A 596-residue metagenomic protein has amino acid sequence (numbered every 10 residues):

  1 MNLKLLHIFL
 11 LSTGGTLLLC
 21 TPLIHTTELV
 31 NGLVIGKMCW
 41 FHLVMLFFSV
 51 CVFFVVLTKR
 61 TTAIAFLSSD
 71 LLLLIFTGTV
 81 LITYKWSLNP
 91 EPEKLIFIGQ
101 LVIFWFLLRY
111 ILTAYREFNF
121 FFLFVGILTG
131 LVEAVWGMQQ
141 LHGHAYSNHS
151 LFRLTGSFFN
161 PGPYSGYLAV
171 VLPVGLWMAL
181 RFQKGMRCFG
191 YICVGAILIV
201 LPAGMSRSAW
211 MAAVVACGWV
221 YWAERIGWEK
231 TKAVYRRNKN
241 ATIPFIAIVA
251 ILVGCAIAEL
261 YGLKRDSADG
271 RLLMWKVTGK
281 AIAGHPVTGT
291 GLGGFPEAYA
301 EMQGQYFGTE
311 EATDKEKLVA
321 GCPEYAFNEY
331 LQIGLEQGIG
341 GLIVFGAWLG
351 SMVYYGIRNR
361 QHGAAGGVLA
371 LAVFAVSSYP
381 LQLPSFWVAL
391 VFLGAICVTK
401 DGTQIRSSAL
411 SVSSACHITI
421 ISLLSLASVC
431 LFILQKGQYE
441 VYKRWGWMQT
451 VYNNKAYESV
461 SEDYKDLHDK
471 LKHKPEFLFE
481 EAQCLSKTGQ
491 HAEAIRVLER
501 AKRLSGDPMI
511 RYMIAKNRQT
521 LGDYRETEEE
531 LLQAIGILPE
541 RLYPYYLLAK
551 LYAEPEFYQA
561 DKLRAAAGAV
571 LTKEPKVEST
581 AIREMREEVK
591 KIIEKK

Functional and structural regions predicted by a protein language model:
M1-I82, N89-L128, M178-F189, G218-P244 (+5 more regions): Transmembrane signal-anchor hairpin modules in multi-pass inner-membrane enzymes, especially those that act on
I8-I24, H42-F54, T77-K85, P92-Y110 (+8 more regions): Alpha-helical transmembrane segments of multi-pass inner-membrane proteins
A145-L151, L292-L335: Interfacial juxtamembrane loops and adjacent helix segments that form the catalytic/substrate-binding surfaces
R153-L154, A213-C217, A233-R236, F245-P286 (+2 more regions): Flexible juxtamembrane loops connecting transmembrane helices in multi-pass membrane enzymes that build or modify
N454, T488, L521, P555-F557: Structural motif corresponding to the intra-repeat A-B loop/turn of tetratricopeptide repeats
V460, A494, T527, A560-L563: Single-residue signature of alpha-solenoid repeat helices
F477, I510-R511, P544, T580: TPR alpha-solenoid repeat register
